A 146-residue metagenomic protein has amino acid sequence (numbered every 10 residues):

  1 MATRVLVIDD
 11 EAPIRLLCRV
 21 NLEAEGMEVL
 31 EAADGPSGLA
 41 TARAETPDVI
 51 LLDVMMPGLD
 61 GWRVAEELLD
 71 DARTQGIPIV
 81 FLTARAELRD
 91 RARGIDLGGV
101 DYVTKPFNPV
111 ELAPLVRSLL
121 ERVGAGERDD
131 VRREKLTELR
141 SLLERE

Functional and structural regions predicted by a protein language model:
L16-A24: Charged docking surfaces used in two-component/phosphorelay signaling
G26-A33, T41: Short hydrophobic/Thr-rich beta-strand motif most characteristic of the beta2 strand and flanking loop of CheY-like
E45-L51: Active-site beta3 strand of CheY-like receiver
M56: Receiver (REC) domain active-site loop signature in two-component systems and cognate sites in sensor histidine kinases
V100: Short, glycine/charged-rich "phosphate-handling" switch motifs in NTP-dependent and phosphotransfer domains
F107-V116: C-terminal output helix
V123-E146: CheY-like receiver
